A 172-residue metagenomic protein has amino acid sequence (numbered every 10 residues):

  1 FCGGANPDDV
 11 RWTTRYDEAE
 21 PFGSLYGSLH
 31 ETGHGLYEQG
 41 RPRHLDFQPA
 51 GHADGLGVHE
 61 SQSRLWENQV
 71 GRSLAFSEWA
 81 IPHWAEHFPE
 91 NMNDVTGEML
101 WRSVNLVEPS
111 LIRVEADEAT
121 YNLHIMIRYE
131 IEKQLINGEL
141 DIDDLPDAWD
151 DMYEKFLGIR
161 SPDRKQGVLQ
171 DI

Functional and structural regions predicted by a protein language model:
F1-D8: Catalytic zinc-binding patch centered on the HExxH motif and its immediate surroundings that defines zinc-dependent
D8-D9, Q170-I172: An internal, amphipathic alpha-helical element
T13-G27: Short pre-active-site segment immediately N-terminal to the catalytic Zn-binding motif
G23-R43, E60-R64, I131: Active-site recognition of the HExxH zinc-binding catalytic motif
T32-G40, N68-P82: Long, well-ordered alpha-helical segments
Q48-E60, T120: Active-site metal-coordination segments of metallo-dependent hydrolases
L56-V70: An active-site-proximal "capping" alpha-helix that borders the catalytic cofactor pocket
R72-D171: Long, amphipathic alpha-helical stalk/connector segments used for oligomerization, subunit docking, or mechanical
